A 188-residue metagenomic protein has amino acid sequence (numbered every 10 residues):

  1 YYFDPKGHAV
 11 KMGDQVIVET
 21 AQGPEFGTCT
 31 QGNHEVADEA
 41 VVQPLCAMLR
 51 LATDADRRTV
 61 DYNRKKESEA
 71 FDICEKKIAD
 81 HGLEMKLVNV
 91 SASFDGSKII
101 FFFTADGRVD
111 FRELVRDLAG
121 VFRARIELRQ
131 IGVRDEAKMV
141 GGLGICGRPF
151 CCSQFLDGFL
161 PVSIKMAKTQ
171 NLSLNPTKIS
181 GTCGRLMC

Functional and structural regions predicted by a protein language model:
Y1-N175: Acidic-enriched and Gly/Ser
S173-C188: Short Fe-S-cluster ligation motifs
